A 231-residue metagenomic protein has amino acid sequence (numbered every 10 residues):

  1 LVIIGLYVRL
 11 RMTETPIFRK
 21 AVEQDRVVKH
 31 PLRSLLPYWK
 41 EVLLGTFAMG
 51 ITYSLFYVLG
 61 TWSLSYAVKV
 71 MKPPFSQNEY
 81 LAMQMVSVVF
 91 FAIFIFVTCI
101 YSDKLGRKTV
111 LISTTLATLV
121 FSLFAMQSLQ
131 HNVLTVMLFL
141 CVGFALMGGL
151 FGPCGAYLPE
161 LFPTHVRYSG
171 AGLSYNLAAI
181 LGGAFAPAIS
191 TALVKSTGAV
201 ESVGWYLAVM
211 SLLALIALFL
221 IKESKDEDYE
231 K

Functional and structural regions predicted by a protein language model:
G5, R9-R11, Y157, A208-K231: Multi-pass alpha-helical transporter architecture, strongest for 12-TM Major Facilitator/SLC carriers used
L10-H30, E230-K231: Flexible cytoplasmic inter-helical loops of multi-pass small-molecule transporters
W39-A92, G182-P187: Extracytoplasmic gate region of multi-pass secondary transporters
K104-T115: Cytoplasmic membrane-interface "Motif A"-like loop-to-helix N-cap segments of 12-TM Major Facilitator Superfamily
L116-H131: C-terminal ends and interior cores of transmembrane alpha-helices in multi-pass membrane transporters/permeases
L134-G149: Hydrophobic core of transmembrane alpha-helices in multi-pass small-molecule transporters, especially MFS/SLC-type
G149-F162: Intracellular juxtamembrane helix-capping segments at the cytosolic ends of symmetry-related transmembrane helices
H165-T197: A late C-terminal transmembrane helix in Major Facilitator Superfamily
